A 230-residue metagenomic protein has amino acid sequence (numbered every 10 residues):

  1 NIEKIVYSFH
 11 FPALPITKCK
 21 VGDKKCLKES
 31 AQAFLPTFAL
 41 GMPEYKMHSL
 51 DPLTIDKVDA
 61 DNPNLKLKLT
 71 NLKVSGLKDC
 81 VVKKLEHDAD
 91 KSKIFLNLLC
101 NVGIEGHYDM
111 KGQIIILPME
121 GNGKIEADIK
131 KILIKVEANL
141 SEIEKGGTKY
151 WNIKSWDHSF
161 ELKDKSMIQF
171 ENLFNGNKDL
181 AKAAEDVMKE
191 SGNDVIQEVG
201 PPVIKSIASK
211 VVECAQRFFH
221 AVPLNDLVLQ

Functional and structural regions predicted by a protein language model:
E3-Y7, F11-L14, S209-Q230: C-terminal helix/juxtamembrane-tail motif
H10-D164: Hydrophobic-cavity lipid-handling domains and compact docking modules
A31, L35-F38, M42, K46 (+3 more regions): Sec/Tat-exported extracytoplasmic proteins
E126-A127, H158, S166, G192 (+2 more regions): Functionally constrained cores in energy, signaling, and assembly domains
K130, V199, N225-L229: Alpha-helix boundary/capping detector
W151-I204: Extended amphipathic ligand-handling, pore-lining, and cofactor/metal-binding catalytic surfaces
